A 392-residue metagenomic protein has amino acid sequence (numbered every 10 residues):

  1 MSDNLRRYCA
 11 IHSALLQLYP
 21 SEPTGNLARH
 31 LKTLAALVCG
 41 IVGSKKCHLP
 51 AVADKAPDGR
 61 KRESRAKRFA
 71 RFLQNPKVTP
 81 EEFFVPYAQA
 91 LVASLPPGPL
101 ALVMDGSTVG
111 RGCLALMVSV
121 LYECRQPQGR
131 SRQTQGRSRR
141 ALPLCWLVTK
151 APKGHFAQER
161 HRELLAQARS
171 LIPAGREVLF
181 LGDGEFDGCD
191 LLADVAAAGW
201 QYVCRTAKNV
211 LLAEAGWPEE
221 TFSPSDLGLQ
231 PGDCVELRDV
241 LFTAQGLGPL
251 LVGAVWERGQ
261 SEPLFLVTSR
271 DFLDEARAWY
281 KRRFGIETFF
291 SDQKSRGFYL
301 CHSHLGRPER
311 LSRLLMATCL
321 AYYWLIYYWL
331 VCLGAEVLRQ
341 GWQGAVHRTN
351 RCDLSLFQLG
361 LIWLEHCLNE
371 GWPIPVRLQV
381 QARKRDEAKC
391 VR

Functional and structural regions predicted by a protein language model:
M1-K46, F83-V85, R111, Y122-R130 (+1 more regions): Single, function-defining residue in the core of a domain
Y19, A56, L95-P96, I172: A broad structural signal for alpha-helix termini and local helix breaks/kinks
T24-P76: Short, positively charged, Gly/Tyr-enriched micro-motifs that form contact patches at catalytic or ligand/partner
A66-C124, Q135-C145: Active-site-proximal, Lys/Arg-enriched surface segment that forms a nucleic-acid-binding/basic interface patch
